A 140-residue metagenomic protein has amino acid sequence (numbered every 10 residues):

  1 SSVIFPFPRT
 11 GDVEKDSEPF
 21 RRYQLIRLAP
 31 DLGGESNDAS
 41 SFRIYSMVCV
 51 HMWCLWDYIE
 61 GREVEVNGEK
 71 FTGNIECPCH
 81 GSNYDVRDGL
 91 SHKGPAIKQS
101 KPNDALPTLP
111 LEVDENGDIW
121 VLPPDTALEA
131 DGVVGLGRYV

Functional and structural regions predicted by a protein language model:
S1-E65, A105-V140: N-terminal pre-ligand scaffold of iron-sulfur
I44, T72-N74, C79: Disulfide-bonded cysteine motifs in exported proteins
M52-W53, P78-N83: Detector for the c-type heme attachment site
G61-V64, K70-T72, V86-G117: Polybasic, low-complexity binding patches
